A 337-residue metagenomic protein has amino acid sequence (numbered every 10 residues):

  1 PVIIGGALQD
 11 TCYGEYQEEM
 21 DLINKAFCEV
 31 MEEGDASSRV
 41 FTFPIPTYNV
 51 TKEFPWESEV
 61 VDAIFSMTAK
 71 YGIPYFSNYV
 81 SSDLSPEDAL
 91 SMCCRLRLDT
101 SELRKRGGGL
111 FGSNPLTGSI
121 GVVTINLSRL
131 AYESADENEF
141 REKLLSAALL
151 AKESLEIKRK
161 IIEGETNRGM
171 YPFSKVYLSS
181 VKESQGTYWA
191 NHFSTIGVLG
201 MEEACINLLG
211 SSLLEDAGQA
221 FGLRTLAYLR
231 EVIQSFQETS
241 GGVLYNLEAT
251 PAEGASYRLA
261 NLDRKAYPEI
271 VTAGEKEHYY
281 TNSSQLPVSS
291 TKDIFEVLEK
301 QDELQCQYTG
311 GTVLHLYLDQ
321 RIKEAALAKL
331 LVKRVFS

Functional and structural regions predicted by a protein language model:
P1-A190, S211, E215-S337: Conserved catalytic cores of very large enzyme subunits
S194-N207, A227: Contiguous, well-ordered alpha-helical segments that form the cores/surfaces of helical PPI scaffolds
